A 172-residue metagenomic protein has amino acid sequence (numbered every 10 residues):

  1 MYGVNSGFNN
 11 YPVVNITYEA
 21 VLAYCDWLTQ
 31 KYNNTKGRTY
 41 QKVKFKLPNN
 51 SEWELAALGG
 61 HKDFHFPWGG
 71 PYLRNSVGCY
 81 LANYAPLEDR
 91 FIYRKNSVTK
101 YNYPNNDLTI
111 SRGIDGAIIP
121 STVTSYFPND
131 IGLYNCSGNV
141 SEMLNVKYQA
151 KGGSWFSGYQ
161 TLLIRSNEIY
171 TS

Functional and structural regions predicted by a protein language model:
Y2-E168: Functional-site microenvironments in short loops/helix caps that host divalent-cation chemistry
Y170-S172: C-terminal beta-signal and terminal closure region of outer-membrane beta-barrel proteins
